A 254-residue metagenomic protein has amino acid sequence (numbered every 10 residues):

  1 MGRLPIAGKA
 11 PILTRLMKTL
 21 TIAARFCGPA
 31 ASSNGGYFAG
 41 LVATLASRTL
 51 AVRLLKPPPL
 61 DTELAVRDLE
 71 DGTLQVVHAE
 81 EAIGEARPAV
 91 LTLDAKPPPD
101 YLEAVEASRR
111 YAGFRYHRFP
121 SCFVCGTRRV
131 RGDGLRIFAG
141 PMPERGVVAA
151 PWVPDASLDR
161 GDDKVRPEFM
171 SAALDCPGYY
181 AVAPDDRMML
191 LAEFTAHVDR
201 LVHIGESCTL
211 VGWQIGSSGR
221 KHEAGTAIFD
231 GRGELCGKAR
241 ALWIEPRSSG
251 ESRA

Functional and structural regions predicted by a protein language model:
M1-L4: Ser/Thr/Pro/Gly-rich low-complexity, intrinsically disordered segments
A7-T19, D71-D162: Non-catalytic linker/capping segments at the edges of enzyme domains
R15-T19, T49, R145-A149, E193 (+2 more regions): Intrinsic-disorder/low-complexity, polar/charged segments enriched in Ser/Thr/Lys/Arg/Asp/Glu/Gln
F26, A30-S33, F38-A65, L69-E70 (+2 more regions): Hydrophobic beta-strand-centered segment that forms part of the acyl-chain substrate-binding groove
A51, T73-V77, E223-A227: Residue-level detector of beta-strand face positions
E70-L74, S217-R220: Short, conserved beta-turn/loop elements at beta-strand boundaries and strand-helix junctions
L135-D199: A mid-sequence, solvent-exposed acidic-amphipathic segment
A196-R253: Accessory, usually C-terminal, subdomains that scaffold auxiliary metal cofactors
